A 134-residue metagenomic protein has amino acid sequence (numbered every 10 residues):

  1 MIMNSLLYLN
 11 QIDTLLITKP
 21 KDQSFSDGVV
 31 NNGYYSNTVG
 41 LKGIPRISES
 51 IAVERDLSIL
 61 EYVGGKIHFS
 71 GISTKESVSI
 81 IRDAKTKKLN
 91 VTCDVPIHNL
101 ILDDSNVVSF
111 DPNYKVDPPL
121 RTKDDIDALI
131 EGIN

Functional and structural regions predicted by a protein language model:
M1-N134: Histidine/acidic residue-rich metal-binding segments in metalloenzymes
